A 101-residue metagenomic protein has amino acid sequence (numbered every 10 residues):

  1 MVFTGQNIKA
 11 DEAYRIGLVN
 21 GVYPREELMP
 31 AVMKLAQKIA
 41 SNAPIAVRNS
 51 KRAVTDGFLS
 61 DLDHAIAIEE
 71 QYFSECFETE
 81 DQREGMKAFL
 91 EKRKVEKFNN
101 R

Functional and structural regions predicted by a protein language model:
M1, A53, G57, Y72-F77: Helix-loop "lid/cap" segments that line or gate small-molecule binding pockets
M1-I45, T79, E84, N100: Crotonase-fold acyl-CoA enzyme core
K9, N49, E69-Y72, G85: Hydrophobic alpha-helical segments typical of transmembrane helices and their membrane-interface/capping positions
A13, S50, F89: Terminal peptide-recognition signature
L35, I68-E69: Heptad-repeat coiled-coil/leucine-zipper interface motif in alpha-helices, recognizing the periodic a/d hydrophobic core
D61-I66, N100: Short beta-strand->loop
K87-R101: Terminal low-complexity tails and localization/encapsulation signals of metabolic enzymes
